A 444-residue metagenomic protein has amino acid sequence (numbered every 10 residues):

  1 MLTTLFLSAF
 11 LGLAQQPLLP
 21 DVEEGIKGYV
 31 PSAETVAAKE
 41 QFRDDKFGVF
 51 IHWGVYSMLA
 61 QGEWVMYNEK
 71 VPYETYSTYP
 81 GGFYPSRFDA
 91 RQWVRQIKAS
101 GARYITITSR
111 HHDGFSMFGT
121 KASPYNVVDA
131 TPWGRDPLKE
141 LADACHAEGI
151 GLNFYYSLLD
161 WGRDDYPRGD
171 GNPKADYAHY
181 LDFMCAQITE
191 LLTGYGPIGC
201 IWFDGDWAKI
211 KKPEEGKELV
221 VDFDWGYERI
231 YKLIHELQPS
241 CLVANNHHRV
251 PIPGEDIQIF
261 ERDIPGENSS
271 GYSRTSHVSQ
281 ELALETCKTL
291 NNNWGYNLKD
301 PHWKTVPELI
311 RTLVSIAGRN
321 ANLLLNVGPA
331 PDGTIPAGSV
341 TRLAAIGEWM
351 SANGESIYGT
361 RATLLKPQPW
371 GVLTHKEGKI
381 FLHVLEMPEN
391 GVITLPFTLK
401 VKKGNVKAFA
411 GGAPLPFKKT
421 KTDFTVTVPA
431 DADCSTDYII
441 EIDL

Functional and structural regions predicted by a protein language model:
M1-P17: Bacterial Sec-dependent N-terminal signal peptides
Q15-L444: Mature catalytic domains of secreted/periplasmic carbohydrate-active enzymes
